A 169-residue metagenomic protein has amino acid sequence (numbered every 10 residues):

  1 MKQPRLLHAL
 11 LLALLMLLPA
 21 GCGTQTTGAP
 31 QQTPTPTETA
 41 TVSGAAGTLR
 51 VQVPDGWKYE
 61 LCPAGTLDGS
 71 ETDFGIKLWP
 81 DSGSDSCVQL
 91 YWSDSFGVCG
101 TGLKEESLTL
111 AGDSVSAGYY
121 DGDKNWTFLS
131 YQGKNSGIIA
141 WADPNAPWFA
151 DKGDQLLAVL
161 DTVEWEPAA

Functional and structural regions predicted by a protein language model:
M1-L10: Bacterial N-terminal signal peptides that target proteins for export
L10-M16: Hydrophobic helical h-region of N-terminal Sec-dependent signal peptides in bacterial secretory/periplasmic proteins
L18-G21: C-terminal motif of bacterial Sec signal peptides marking the signal peptidase cleavage site
G23-Q25: Bacterial signal peptide processing site
T27-L49: N-terminal low-complexity, Pro/Thr/Ser-rich intrinsically disordered segments that act as propeptides or flexible
T35-T41, T72-I76, T109-G118: Short, hydrophobic/aromatic-rich segments at coil-to-beta transitions
S43-V98, Y120-L129: Secretory pathway targeting signatures of secreted, lumenal, and periplasmic proteins
S95-D151, P167-A169: Signature of long, low-cysteine stretches enriched in small and polar/charged residues
